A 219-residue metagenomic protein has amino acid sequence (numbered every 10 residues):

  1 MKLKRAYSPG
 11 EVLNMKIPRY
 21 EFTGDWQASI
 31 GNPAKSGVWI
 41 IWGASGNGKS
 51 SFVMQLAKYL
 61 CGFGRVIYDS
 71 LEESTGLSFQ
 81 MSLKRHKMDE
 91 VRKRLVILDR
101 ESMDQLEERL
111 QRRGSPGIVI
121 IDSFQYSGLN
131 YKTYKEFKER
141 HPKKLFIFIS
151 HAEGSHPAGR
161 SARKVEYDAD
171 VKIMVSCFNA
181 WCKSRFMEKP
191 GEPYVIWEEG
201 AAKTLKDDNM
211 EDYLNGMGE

Functional and structural regions predicted by a protein language model:
M1-K16: Charged, amphipathic alpha-helical linker segments immediately N-terminal to NTP-binding catalytic cores
I17-P33: Pre-Walker A adenine-sensing motif
K35-D104: Conserved P-loop
S36, F63-G64, P116, K143 (+1 more regions): Short, well-ordered alpha-helix to beta-strand connector turns
N47, S74-T75, M103-D104, F124-L129 (+1 more regions): Short acidic, S/G/P-rich loop/turn micro-motifs used as interaction or catalytic elements
Y59, K84-M88, Q111-R113, E136-K143 (+1 more regions): Short, surface-exposed basic-aromatic patches at helix termini and helix-loop junctions that form
I97-I149: Phosphate-binding/switch loop-helix module in NTP-utilizing enzymes
E139-E219: Phosphate-binding/switch region of NTP-binding enzymes
